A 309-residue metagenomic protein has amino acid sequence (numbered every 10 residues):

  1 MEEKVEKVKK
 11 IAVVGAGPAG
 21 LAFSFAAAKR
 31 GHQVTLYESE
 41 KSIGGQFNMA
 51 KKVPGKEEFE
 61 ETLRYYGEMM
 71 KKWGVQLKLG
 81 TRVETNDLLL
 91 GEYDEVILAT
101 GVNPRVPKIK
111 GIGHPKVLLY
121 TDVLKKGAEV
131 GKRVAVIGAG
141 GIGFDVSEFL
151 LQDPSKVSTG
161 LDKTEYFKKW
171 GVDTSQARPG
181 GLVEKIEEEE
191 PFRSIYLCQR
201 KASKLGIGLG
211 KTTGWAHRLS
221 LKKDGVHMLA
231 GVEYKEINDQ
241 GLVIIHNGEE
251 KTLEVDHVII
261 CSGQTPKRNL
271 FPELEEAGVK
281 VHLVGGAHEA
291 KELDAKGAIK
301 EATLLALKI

Functional and structural regions predicted by a protein language model:
E3-Y37, I43, K78-L88, E92 (+4 more regions): Rossmann-like dinucleotide/flavin-binding elements
I43-Y93, G206-V232: N-terminal Rossmann-like dinucleotide/flavin-binding domain of flavoprotein oxidoreductases that bind FAD/FMN
N238-L242: Short, hydrophobic/aromatic-rich segments at coil-to-beta transitions
